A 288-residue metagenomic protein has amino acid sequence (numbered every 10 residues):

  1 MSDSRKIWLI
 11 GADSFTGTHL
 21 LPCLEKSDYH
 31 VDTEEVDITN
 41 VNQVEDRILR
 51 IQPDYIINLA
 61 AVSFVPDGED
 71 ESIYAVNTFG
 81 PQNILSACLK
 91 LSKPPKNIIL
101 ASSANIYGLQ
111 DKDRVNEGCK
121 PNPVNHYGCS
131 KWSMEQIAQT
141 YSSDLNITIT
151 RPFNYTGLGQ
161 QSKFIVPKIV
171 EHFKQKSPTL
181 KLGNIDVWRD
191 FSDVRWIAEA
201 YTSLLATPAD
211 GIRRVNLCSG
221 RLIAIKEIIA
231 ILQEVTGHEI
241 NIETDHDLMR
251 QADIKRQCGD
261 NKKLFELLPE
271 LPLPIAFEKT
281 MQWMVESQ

Functional and structural regions predicted by a protein language model:
K6-E25: N-terminal Rossmann NAD(P)H-binding glycine-rich loop of SDR-like oxidoreductase domains
L21, Q175-Q288: C-terminal substrate-binding subdomain of Rossmann-fold SDR/epimerase-dehydratase oxidoreductases
D32-N40: Rossmann-fold cofactor-recognition segment
N42-V76: NAD(P)H-binding glycine-rich loop region in Rossmannoid oxidoreductase-like domains and their noncatalytic homologs
V62-F64, A104-G108, D113, P121 (+2 more regions): Active-site segment of SDR-like NAD(P)-dependent oxidoreductases
Q82-H126: Conserved Rossmann-fold NAD(P)-dependent oxidoreductase catalytic core, especially the SDR/UDP-sugar
K112-D113, Q136-R189, V194-S203, I229-Q233: NAD(P)-dependent short-chain dehydrogenase/reductase
H126, S130-S133: Active-site helix of classical SDR
